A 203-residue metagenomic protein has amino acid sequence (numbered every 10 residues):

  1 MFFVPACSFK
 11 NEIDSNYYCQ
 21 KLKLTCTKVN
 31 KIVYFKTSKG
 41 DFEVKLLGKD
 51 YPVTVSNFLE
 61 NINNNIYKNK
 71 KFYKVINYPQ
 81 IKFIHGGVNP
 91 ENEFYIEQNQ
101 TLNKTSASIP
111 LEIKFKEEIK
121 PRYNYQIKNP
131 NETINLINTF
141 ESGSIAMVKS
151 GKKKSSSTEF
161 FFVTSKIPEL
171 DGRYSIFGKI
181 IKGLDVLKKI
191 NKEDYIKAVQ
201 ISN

Functional and structural regions predicted by a protein language model:
M1-P5: Sec-dependent bacterial lipoprotein signal peptides
C7-N203: Cross-family detector of peptidyl-prolyl cis-trans isomerase
